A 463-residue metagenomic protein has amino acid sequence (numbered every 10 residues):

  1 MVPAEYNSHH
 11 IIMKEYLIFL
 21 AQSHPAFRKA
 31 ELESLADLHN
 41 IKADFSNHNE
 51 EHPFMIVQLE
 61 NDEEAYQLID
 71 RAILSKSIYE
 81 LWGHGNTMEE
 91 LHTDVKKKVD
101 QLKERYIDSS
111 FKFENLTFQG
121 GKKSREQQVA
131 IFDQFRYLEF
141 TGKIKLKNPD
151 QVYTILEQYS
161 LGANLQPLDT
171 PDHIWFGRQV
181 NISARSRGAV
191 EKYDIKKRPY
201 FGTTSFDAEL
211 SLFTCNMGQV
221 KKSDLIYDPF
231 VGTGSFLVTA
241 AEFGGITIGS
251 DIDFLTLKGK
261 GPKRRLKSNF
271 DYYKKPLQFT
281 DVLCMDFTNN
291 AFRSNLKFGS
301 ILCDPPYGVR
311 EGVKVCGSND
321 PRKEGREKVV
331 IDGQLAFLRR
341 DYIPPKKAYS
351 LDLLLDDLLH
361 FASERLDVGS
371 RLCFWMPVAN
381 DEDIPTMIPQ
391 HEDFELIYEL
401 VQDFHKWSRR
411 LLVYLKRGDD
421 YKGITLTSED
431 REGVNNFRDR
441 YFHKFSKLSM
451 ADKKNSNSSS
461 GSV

Functional and structural regions predicted by a protein language model:
Y6-L68, F118-Q119, N148-D150, T154 (+1 more regions): Class I S-adenosyl-L-methionine-dependent methyltransferase catalytic core
Q22-A26, G85-H92, G120-V129: Generic detection of long, well-ordered alpha-helical segments
S34, T93, K97, A130-Y137 (+2 more regions): Charged/polar, solvent-exposed surface patches and flexible loops
E50-R105: Conserved AdoMet
D100-P167, I174: A short N-terminal interaction module
